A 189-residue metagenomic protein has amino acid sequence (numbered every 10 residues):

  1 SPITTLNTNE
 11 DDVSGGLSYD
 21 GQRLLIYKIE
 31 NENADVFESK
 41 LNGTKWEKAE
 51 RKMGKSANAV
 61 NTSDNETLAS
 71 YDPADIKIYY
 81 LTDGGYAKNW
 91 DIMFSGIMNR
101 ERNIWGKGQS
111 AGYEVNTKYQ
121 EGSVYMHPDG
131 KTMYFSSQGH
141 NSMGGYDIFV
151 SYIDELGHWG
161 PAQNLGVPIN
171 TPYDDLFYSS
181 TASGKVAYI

Functional and structural regions predicted by a protein language model:
S1-I189: Short, conserved micro-motifs composed of acidic
